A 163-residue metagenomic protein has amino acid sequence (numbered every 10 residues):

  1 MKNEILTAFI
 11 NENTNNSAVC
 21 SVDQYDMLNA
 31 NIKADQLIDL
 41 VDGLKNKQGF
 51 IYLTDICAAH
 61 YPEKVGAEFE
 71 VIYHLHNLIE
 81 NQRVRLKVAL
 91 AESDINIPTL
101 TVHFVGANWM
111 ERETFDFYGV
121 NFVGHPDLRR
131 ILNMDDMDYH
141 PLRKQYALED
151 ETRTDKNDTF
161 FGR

Functional and structural regions predicted by a protein language model:
M1-R163: Terminal low-complexity/charged segments
